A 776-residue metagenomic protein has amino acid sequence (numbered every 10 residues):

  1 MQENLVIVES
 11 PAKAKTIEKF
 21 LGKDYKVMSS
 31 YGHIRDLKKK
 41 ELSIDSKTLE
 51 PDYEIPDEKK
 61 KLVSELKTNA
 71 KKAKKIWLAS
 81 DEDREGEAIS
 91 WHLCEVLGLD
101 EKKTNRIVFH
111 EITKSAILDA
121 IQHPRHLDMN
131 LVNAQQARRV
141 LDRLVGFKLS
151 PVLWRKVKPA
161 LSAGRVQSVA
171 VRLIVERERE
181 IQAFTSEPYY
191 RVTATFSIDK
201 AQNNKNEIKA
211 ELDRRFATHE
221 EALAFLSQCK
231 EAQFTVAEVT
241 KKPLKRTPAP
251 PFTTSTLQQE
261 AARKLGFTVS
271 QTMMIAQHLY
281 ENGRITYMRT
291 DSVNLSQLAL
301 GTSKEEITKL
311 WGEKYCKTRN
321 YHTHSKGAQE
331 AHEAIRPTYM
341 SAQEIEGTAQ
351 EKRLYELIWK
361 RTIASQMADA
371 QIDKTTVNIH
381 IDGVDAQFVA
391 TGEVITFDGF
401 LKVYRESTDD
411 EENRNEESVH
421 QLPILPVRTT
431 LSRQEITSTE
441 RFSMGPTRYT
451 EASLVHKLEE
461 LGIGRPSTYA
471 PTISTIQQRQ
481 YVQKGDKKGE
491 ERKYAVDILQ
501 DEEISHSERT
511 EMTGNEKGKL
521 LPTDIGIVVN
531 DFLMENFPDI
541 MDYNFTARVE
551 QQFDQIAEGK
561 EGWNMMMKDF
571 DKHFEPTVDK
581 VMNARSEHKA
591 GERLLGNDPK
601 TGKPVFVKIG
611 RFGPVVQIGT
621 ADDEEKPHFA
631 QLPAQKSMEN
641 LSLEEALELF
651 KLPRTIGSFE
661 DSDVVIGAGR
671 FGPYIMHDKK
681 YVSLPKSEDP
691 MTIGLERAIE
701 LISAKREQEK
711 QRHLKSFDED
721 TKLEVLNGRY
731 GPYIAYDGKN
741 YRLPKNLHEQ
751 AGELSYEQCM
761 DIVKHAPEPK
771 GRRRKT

Functional and structural regions predicted by a protein language model:
M1-R139, K148, D213, T408-D409: Intrinsically disordered, low-complexity regulatory segments
Q2-L5, T16, Y25, S150 (+5 more regions): Basic, low-complexity terminal or inter-domain segments flanking catalytic cores
K39, L93-E95, L99-R106, K156 (+3 more regions): Feature marking long nucleic-acid-engaging regions of large polymerase/nuclease enzymes
D52, S80-E82, D100-N105, P124-V132 (+6 more regions): Short, polar/flexible loop-turn hinges at active-site or ligand-entry regions and domain interfaces
I112-F196, K241-K245: C-terminal or mid-to-C-terminal helical accessory/interaction module adjacent to the motor/catalytic core
F216-F252, P426-S432, T437-T439, N544 (+1 more regions): Metal- or metallocofactor-binding catalytic centers and their adjacent structured scaffolds across diverse enzyme
Q258-E260, K264-Q271: A conserved hydrophobic secondary-structure block that centers on an alpha-helix together with its immediately flanking
